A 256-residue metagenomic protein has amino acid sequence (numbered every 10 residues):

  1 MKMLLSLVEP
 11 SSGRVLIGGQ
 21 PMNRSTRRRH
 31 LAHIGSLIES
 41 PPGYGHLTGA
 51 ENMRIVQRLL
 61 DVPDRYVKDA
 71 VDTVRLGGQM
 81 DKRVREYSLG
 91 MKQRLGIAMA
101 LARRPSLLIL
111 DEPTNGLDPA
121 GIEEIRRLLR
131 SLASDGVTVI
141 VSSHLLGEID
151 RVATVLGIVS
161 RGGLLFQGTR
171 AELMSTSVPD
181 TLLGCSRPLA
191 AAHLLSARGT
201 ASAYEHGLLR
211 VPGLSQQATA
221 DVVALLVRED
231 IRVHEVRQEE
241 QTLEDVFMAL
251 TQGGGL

Functional and structural regions predicted by a protein language model:
M1-V141, L146-S160, F166: ABC transporter nucleotide-binding domains
R27, D64, R170, P188 (+1 more regions): Residues at or immediately preceding the N-termini of alpha-helices
R28, M53-R54, K68, E123 (+5 more regions): Generic structural signal for individual residues within well-ordered alpha-helical segments across diverse proteins
P42, G96, S106, T200 (+2 more regions): Generic structural signal for secondary-structure transition and capping sites
G49, R170, E240-L243: Structural motif detector for alpha-helix initiation sites
L59-V62, L250-G254: Phosphate/oxyanion-binding loops and surfaces in catalytic or ligand/nucleic-acid-binding neighborhoods
R126-G213: ABC transporter nucleotide-binding domain
V178-L250, L256: Short, charged/small-residue-rich alpha-helical element at the C-terminal edge of ABC transporter nucleotide-binding
